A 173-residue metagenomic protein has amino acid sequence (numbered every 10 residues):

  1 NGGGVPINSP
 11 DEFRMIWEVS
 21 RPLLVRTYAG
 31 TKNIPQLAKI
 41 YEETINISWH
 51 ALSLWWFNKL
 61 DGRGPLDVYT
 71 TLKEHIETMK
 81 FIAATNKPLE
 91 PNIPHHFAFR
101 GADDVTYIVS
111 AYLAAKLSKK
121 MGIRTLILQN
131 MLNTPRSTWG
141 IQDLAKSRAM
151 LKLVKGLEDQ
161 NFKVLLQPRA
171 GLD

Functional and structural regions predicted by a protein language model:
N1-A115, K119-T125, Q129-M131: Catalytic alpha/beta active-site cores
I40-T44, A145-A149, D159: Short, surface-exposed basic-aromatic patches at helix termini and helix-loop junctions that form
V68, D104, G140-S147: Flexible, glycine- and charge-enriched loops at secondary-structure boundaries
L132-D143, V164: Generic multipass alpha-helical transmembrane bundles of integral membrane proteins
V154: Conserved, mostly hydrophobic/aromatic
E158-L166: Flexible, glycine/charged-enriched surface loops at secondary-structure junctions
P168-D173: Extended amphipathic alpha-helical segments with heptad-repeat/coiled-coil character used for oligomerization, fusion
